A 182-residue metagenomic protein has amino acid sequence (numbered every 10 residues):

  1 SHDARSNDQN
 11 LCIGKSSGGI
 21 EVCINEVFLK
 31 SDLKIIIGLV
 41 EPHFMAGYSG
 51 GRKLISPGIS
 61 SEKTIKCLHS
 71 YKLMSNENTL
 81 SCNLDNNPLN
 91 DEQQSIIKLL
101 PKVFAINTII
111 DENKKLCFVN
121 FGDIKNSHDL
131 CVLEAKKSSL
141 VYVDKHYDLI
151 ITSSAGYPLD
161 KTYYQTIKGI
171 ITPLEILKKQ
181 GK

Functional and structural regions predicted by a protein language model:
S1-H2, K182: Short internal beta-strands
H2-S16, I20-H146: Conserved, well-structured core segments that form the ligand-binding/active-site neighborhood of functional domains
L130-K182: Long, well-ordered mid-to-C-terminal structural blocks that present hydrophobic/aromatic surfaces
